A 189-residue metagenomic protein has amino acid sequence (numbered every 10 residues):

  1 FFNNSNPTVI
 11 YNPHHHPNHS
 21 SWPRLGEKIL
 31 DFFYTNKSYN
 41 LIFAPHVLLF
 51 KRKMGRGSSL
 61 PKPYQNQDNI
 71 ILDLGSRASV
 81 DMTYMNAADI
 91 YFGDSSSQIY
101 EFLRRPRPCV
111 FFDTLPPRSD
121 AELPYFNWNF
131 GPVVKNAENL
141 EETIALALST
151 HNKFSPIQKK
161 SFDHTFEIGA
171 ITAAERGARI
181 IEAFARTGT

Functional and structural regions predicted by a protein language model:
F1-K62, P132, S149, E167-E175 (+1 more regions): Conserved catalytic-core segment of nucleotide-activated headgroup transferases in glycan assembly
F2, T83-Y84, F126: Structural alpha-helical scaffold elements that stabilize or flank donor/cofactor-binding regions in carbohydrate
T8, M82, N86, I90-G93 (+2 more regions): Catalytic cores of nucleotide-enabled group-transfer and carboxylate-activating enzymes in metabolic and assembly-line
P13, P45, S76, D113 (+1 more regions): Residues at the C-termini of beta-strands that transition into short coil/loop
G55-Y100: Donor nucleotide-activated moiety binding/catalytic core segment of transferases that use nucleotide-activated donors
S97-T165: Catalytic binding pocket for nucleotide-activated donors in carbohydrate/polymer assembly enzymes
I144-N152, A178-T189: Short, hydrophobic alpha-helical segments
